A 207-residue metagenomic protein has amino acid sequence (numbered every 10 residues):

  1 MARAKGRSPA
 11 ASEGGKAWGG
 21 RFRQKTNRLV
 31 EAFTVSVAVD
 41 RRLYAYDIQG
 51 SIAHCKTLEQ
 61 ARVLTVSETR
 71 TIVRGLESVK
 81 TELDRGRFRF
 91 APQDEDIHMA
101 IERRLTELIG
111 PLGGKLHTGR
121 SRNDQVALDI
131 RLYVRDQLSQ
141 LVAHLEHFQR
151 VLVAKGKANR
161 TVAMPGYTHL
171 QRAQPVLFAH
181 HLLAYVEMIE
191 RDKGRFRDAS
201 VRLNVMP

Functional and structural regions predicted by a protein language model:
A2-M206: A helix-coil-helix interface module used to build multimeric assemblies and to scaffold catalytic/cofactor sites
